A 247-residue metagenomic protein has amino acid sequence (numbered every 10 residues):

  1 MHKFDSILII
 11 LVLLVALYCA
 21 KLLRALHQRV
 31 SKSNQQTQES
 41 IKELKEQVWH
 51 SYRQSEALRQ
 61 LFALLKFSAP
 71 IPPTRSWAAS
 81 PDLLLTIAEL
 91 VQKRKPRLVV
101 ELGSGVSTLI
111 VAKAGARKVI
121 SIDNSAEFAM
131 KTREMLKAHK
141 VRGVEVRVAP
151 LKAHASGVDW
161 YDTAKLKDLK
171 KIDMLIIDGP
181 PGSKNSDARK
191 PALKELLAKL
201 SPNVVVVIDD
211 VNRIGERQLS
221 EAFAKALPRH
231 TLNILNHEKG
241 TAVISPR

Functional and structural regions predicted by a protein language model:
M1-Q28: Single-pass membrane-anchoring alpha-helices
F62-R94: Class I SAM-dependent methyltransferase Rossmann-like catalytic core, especially the SAM/SAH-binding loop
R94-G105: Conserved class I S-adenosyl-L-methionine
V106-A116: Conserved SAM-binding loop of SAM-dependent methyltransferases across substrates and taxa, primarily the Class I
K118-N124: Conserved SAM-binding motif I beta-strand of class I
R133-K170: S-adenosyl-L-methionine
P150, P180-R247: C-terminal substrate-binding/active-site "lid" region of AdoMet-derived donor-dependent transferases
L169-G179: Short SAM/SAH-binding signature in class I
